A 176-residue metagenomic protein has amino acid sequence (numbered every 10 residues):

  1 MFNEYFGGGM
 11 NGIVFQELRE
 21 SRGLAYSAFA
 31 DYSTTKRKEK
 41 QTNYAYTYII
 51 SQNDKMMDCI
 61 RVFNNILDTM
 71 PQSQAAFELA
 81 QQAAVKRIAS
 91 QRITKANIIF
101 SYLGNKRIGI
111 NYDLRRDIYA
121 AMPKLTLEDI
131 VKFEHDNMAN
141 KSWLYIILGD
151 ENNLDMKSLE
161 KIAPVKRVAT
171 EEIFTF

Functional and structural regions predicted by a protein language model:
F2-E4, F15-T69, A75-L127, H135 (+1 more regions): M16 family metallopeptidases and their MPP-like homologs
G8: Structured mid-domain segments that build the active-site/substrate or prosthetic-cofactor binding neighborhood
F15, L127-F176: Proteolytic maturation boundary segments
R22, N65-Q72, E160-E171: A common structural junction motif
